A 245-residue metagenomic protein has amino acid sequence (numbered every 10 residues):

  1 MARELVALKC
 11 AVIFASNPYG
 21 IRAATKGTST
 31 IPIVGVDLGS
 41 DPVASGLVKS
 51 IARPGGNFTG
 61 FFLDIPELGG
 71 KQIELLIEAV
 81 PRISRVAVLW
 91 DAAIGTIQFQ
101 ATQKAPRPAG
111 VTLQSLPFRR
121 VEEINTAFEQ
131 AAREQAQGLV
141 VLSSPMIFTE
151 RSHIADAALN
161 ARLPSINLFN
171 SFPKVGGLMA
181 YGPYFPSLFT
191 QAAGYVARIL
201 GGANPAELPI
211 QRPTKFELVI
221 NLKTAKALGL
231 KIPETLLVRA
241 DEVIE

Functional and structural regions predicted by a protein language model:
M1-E245: Short hydrophobic alpha-helices and adjacent helix-cap/hinge residues
